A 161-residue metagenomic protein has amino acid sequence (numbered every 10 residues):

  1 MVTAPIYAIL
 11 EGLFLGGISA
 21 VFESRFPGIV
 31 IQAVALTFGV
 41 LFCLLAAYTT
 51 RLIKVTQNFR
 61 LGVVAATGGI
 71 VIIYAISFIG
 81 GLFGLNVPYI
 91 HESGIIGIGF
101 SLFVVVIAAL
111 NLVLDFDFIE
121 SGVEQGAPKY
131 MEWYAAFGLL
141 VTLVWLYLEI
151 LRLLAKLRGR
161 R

Functional and structural regions predicted by a protein language model:
M1-R161: A hydrophobic alpha-helical transmembrane-helix feature that marks the membrane cores and membrane-interface segments
